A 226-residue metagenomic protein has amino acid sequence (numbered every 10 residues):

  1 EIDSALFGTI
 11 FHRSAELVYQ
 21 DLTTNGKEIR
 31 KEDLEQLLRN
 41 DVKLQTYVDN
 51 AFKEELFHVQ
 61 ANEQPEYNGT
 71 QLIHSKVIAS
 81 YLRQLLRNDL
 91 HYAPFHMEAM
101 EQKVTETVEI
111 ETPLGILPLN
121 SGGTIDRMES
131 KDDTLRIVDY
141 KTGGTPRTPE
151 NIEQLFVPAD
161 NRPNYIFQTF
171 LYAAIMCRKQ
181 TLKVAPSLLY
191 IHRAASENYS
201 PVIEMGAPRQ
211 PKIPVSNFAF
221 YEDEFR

Functional and structural regions predicted by a protein language model:
E1, F52-F57, L135-N151, Y199-I203 (+1 more regions): Active-site-adjacent bridging/hinge elements
E1-D21: C-terminal, charged and often intrinsically disordered regions of DNA end-processing helicases and nucleases
E1-D3, N25-I29, A159: Short, polar/flexible loop-turn hinges at active-site or ligand-entry regions and domain interfaces
S4-G8, D41, Q45, Q71 (+7 more regions): Active-site-proximal structural scaffolding
H12-Y19, R83-L86, I125, I166 (+1 more regions): Short, well-ordered alpha-helical packing segments
S14-E109, S200-A219: A non-catalytic, helix-rich entry segment at domain boundaries
A99-K179: Non-catalytic protein-protein interaction segments used by genome-maintenance enzymes to assemble and couple activities
N161-R162, I166, L171-R226: Metal-dependent nuclease catalytic regions and adjoining charged, substrate-binding loops involved in nucleic-acid end
